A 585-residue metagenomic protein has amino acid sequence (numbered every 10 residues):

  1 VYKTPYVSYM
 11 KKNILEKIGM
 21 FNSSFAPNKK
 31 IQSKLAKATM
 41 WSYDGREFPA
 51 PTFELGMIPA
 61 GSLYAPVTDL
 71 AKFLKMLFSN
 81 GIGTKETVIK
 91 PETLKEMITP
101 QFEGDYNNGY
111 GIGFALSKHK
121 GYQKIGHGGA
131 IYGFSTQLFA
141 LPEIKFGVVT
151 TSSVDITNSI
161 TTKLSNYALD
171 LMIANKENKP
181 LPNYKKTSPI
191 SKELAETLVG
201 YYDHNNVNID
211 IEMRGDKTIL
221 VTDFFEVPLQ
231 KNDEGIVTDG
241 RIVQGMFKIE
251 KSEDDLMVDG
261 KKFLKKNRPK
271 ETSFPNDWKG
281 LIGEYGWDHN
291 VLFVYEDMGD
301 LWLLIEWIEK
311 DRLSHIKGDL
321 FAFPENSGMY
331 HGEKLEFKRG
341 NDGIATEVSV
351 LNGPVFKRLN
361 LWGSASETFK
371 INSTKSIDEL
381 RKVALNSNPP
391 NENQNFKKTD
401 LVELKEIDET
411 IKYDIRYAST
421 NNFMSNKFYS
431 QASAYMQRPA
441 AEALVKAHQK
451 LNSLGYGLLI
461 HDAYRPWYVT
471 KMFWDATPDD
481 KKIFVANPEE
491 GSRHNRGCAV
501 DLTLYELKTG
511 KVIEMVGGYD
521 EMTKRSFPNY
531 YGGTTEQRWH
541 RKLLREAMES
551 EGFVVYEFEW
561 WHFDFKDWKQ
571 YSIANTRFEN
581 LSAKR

Functional and structural regions predicted by a protein language model:
V1-Y2, Y6-K37, D44, V67-T68: Hydrophobic, small-residue-rich alpha-helical packing segments that form membrane-like cores
Y2-P5, K11-K12, E16, F48-D288 (+3 more regions): Catalytic loop of the DD-peptidase/beta-lactamase superfamily, centered on the K-T-G motif and neighboring
K3, V7-S8, L63-V67, E86-P91 (+8 more regions): Solvent-exposed, acidic/flexible segments
V7, K17-N28, I82-T84, P100-G109 (+3 more regions): Secretory-pathway/luminal and periplasmic proteins that interact with or process carbohydrate-rich
K30-Q32, G56, D105-N108, K118 (+6 more regions): Extracellular/periplasmic catalytic domains that process cell-envelope and extracellular macromolecules
K30-T52, M57-I58, A115-S117, G121 (+2 more regions): Carbohydrate-binding/catalytic loop surfaces
L63, L77, G133, V154-T157 (+6 more regions): Solvent-exposed loop/turn segments at secondary-structure junctions within structured extracellular/periplasmic domains
S366-H461, A476-F558, D567-R585: Extracytoplasmic cell-surface/polysaccharide-interacting catalytic and binding patches
